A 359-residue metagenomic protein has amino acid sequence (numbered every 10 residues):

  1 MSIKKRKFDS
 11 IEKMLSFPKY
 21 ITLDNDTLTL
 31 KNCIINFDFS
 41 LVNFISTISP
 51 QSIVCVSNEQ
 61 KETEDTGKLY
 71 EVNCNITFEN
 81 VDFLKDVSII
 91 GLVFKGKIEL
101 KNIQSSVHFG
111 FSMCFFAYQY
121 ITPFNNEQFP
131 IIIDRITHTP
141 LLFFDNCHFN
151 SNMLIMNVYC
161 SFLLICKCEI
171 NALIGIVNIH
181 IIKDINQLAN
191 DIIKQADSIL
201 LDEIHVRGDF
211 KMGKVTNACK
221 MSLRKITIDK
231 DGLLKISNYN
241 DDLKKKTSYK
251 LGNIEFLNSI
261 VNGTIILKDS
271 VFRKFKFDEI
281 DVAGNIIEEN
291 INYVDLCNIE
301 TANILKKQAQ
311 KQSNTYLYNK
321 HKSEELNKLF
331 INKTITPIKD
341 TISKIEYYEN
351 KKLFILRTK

Functional and structural regions predicted by a protein language model:
S2-K359: Terminal module of membrane-associated proteins
